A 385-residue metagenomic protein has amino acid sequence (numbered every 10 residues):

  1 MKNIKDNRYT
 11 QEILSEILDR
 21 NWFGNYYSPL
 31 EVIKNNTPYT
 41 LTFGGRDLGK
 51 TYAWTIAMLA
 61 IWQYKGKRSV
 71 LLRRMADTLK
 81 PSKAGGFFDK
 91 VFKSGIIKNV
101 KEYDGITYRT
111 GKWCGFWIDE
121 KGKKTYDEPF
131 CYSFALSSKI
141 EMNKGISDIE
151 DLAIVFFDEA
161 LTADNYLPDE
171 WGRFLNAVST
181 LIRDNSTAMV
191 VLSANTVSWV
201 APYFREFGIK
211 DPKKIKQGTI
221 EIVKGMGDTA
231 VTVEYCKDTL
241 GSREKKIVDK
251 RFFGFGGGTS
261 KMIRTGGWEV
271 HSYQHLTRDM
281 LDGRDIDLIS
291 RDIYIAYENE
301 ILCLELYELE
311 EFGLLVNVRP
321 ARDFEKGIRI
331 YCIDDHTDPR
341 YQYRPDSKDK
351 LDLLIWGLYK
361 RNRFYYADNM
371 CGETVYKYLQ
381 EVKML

Functional and structural regions predicted by a protein language model:
K2-L385: Phosphate/NTP-binding elements of NTP-utilizing enzymes
